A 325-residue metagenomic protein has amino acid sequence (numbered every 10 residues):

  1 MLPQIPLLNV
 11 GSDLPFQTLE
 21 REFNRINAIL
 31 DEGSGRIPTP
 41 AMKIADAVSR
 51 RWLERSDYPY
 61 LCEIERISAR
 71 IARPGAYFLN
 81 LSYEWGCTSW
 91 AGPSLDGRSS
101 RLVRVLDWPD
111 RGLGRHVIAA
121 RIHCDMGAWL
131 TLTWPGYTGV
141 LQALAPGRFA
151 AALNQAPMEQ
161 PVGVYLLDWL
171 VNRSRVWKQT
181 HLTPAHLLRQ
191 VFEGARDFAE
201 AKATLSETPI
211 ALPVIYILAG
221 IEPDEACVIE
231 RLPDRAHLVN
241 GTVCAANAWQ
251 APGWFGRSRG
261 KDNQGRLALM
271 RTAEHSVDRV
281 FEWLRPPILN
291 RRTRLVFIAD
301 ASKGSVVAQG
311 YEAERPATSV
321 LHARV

Functional and structural regions predicted by a protein language model:
M1-G75, S94-R101, V105-V325: C-terminal, well-structured catalytic/ligand-binding subdomain of enzymes
A76-A91: Short, glycine/charge-rich beta-strand/loop segments that flank catalytic centers and engage negatively charged groups
